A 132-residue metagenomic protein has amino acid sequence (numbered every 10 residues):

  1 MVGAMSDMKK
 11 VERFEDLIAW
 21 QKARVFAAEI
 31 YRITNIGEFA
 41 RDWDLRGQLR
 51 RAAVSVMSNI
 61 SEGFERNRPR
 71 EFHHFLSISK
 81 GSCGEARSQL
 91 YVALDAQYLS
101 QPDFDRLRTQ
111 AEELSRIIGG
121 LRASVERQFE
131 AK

Functional and structural regions predicted by a protein language model:
M1-K132: Short, C-terminally biased terminal segments at protein or domain edges
